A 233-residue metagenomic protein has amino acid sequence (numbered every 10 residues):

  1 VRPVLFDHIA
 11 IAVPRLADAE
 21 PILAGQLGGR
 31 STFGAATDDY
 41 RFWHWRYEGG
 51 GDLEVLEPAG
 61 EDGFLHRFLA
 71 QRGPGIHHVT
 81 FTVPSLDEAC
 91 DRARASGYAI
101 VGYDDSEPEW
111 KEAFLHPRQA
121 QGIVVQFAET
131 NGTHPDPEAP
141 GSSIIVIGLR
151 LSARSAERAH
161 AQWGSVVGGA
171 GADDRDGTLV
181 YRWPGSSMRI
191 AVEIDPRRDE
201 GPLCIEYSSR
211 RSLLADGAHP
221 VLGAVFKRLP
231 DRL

Functional and structural regions predicted by a protein language model:
V1, R46, L53, C90-G148 (+1 more regions): Vicinal oxygen chelate
V1-E20, P74-V83, A128-A161, V166 (+1 more regions): N-terminal beta-strand motif that seeds the catalytic metal site of vicinal oxygen chelate
V1-E57: An N-terminus-focused feature that recognizes amino-terminal "leader" regions
L16-R30, D87-G97, S155-A170: Amphipathic alpha-helical segments
F33, H116-P117, S152: Alpha-helix initiation/capping motif
D38, W43-T82, D87-A95, I100-V101 (+2 more regions): Active-site-adjacent scaffolding segments
